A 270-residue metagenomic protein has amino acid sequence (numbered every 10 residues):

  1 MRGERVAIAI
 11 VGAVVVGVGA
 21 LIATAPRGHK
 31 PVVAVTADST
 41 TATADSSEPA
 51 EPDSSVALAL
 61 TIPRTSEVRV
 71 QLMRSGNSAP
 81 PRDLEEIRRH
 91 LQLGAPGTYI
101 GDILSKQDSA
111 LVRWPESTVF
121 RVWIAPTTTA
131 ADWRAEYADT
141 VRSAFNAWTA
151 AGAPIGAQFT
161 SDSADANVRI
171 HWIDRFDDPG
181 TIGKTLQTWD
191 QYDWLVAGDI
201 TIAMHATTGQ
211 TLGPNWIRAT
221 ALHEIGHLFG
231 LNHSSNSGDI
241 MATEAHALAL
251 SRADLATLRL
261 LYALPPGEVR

Functional and structural regions predicted by a protein language model:
R2-A50, S54, Q187-W216, N232-R270: Metalloprotease/metallohydrolase-associated module, dominated by Zn2+-dependent proteases
G3-D132, V269: Disordered inhibitory propeptide/activation segment of secreted metzincin zinc metalloprotease zymogens, centered on
S78-P81, G94, A131-S143, T211-T220 (+2 more regions): Soluble non-cytosolic domains of exported or imported proteins
W114-T118, A164, W194-V196, S235: A short, polar/charged loop/turn motif at coil->beta-strand junctions and beta-hairpin connectors
T128, D174-F176, H246: Short, internal active-site loops enriched in acidic
A135-E224, L228: Metzincin-family zinc-dependent endopeptidase catalytic domain
